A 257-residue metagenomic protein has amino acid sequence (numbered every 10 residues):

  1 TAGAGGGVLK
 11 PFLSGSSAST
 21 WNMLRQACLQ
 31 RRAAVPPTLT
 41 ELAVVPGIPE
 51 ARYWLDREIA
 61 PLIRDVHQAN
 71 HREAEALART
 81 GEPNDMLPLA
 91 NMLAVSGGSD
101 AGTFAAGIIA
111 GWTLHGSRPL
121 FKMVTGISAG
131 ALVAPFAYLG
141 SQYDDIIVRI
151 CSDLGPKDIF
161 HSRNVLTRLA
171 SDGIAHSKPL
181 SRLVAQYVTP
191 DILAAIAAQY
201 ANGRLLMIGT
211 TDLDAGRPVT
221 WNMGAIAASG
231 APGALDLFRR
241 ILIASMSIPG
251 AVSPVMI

Functional and structural regions predicted by a protein language model:
T1-W21: N-terminal export signals
A18-P61: N-terminal amphipathic/basic leader segments beginning at the initiator methionine
P49-G81: Accessory "access/gating" subregions that flank catalytic or transport cores
D85-A90: A short, charged/proline- and glycine-enriched loop that marks the coil->beta-strand transition at the N-terminal
M92-A94, A101-K178, R182-V184, G224-A231 (+2 more regions): Patatin-like phospholipase
L120-V124, L193-A201: Surface-exposed patches in mature extracellular/periplasmic domains of secreted proteins
P179-A194, A198: An acidic, phosphate/nucleotide-engaging active-site surface
A201-I257: Active-site gating loop/helix substructures
